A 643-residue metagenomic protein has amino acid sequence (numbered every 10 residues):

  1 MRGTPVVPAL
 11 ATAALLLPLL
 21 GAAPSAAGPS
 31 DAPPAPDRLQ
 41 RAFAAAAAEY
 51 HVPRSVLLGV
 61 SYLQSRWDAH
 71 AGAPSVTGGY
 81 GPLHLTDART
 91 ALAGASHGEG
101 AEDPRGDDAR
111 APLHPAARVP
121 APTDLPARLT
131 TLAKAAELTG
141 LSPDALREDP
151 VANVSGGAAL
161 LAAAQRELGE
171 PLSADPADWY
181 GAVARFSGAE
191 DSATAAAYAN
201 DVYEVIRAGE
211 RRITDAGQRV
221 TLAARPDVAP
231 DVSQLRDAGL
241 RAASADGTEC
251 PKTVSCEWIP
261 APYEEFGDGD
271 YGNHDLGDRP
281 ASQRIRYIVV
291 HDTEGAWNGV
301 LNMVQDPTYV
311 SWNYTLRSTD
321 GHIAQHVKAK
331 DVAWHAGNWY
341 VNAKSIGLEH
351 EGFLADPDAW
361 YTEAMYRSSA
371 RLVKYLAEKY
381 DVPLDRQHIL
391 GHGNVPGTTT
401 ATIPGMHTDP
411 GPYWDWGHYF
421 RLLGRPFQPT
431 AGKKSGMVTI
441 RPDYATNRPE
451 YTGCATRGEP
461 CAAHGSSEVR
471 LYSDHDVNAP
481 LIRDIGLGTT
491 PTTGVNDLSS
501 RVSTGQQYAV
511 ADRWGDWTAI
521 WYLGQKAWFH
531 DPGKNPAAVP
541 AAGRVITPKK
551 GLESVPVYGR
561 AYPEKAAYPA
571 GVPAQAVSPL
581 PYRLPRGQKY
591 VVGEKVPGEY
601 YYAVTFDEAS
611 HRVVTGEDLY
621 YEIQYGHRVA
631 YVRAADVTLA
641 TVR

Functional and structural regions predicted by a protein language model:
M1-P29: Secretory targeting and sorting signals
A32-A208: Catalytic glycan-binding domains that act on GlcNAc-containing polysaccharides
P33-R38, Q218-G337, Q525, H530-G533 (+1 more regions): N-terminal catalytic cores of peptidoglycan-degrading enzymes
E49-P53, V76, N153, D175-A177 (+7 more regions): Extracellular/periplasmic catalytic domains that process cell-envelope and extracellular macromolecules
V56-G59, P82-H84, R286-D292, S311-L316 (+4 more regions): Structural recognition of the beta-strand scaffold that forms the well-ordered cores of secreted hydrolase catalytic
Y198-P260, D358-G465: Basic/polar, cationic surfaces and motifs that engage anionic cell-wall and phosphate/carboxylate ligands
L498-P532, L584-A640: SH3/SH3-like beta-barrel superfamily modules
P532-P573: Intrinsically disordered, low-complexity linker and terminal regions at domain boundaries
